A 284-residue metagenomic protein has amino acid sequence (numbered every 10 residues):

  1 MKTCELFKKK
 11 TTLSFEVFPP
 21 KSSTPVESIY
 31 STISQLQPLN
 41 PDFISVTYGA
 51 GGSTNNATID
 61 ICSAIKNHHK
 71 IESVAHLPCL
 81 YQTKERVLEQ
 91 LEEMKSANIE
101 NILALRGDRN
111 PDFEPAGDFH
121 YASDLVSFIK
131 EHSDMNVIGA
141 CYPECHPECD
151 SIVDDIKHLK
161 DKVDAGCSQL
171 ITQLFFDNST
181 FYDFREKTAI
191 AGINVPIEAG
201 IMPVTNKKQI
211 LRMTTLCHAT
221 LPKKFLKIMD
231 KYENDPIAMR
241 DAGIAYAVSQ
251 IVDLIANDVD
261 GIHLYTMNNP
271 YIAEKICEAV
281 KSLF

Functional and structural regions predicted by a protein language model:
M1-F15, S22-S23, K281-F284: N-terminal amphipathic alpha-helix/helix-capping segment at the start of soluble metabolic enzymes
K2-C4, P25-V26, G52-A64, T83-E89 (+4 more regions): Active-site-adjacent beta->alpha loops and helix N-cap segments on the catalytic face of soluble alpha/beta enzymes
T3, G117, Y121-Y142, G192-I244 (+2 more regions): Active-site pocket-lining/capping segments in soluble small-molecule metabolic enzymes
T12-S28, S73-E85, I138-D154, K231-A245: Active-site mouth loops of central-metabolism enzymes
S14, S45, L103-A104, I171 (+1 more regions): Conserved beta-strand positions in the central sheet of alpha/beta enzyme cores
E16, I44, M94, K162 (+3 more regions): Conserved, mostly hydrophobic/aromatic
V17-P20, T47-G51, H76-Q82, G107-R109 (+5 more regions): Active-site beta-loop-alpha junctions enriched in small/polar residues
T32-T47: Catalytic domains of carbohydrate-active enzymes, especially glycoside hydrolases
